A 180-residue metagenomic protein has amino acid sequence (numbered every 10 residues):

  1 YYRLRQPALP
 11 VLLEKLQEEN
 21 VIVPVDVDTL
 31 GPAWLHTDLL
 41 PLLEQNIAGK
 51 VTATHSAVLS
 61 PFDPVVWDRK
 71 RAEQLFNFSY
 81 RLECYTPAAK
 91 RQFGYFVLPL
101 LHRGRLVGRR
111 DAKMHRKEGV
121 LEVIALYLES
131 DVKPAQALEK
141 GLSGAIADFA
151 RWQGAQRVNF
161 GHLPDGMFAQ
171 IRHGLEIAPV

Functional and structural regions predicted by a protein language model:
Y1-V180: Long, charged, low-complexity, helical-prone intrinsically disordered regions
